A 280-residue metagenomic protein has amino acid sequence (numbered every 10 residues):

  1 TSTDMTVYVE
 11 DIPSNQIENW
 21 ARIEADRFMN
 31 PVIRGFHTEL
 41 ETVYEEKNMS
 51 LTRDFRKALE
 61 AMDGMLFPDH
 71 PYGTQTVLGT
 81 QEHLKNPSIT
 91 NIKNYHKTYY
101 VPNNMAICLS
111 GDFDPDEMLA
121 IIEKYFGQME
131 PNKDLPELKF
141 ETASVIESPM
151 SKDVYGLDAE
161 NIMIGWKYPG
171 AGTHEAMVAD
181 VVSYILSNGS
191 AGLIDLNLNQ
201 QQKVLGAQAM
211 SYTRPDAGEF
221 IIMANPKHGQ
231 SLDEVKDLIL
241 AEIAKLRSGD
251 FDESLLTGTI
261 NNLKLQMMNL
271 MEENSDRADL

Functional and structural regions predicted by a protein language model:
T1, I164, H174-L186, I194-L196: Active/ligand-binding-proximal structured segments within catalytic/core domains that scaffold catalytic residues
T1-D26, R56-E82, N104-S110, A159-P169 (+1 more regions): M16 family metallopeptidases and their MPP-like homologs
T3-V9, H37-M49: Short, glycine/charge-rich beta-strand/loop segments that flank catalytic centers and engage negatively charged groups
I17, E175-A179, S183, A191 (+1 more regions): Short, charged, low-complexity patches
P68-D69, V101-P102, A106-G170, N261 (+1 more regions): An aromatic/glycine/proline-enriched structural segment found at the starts of mature extracellular/organellar domains
L84-S88: Short, charged, amphipathic alpha-helices and their helix-cap/turn boundaries
H96: Conserved, carboxylate-rich catalytic/transport cores that coordinate ions
